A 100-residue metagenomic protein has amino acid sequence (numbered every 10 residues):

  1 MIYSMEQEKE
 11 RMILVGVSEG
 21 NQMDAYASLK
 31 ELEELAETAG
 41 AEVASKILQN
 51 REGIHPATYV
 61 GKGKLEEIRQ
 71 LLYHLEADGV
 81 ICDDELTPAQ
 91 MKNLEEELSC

Functional and structural regions predicted by a protein language model:
M1-C100: N-terminal accessory targeting/assembly segments
